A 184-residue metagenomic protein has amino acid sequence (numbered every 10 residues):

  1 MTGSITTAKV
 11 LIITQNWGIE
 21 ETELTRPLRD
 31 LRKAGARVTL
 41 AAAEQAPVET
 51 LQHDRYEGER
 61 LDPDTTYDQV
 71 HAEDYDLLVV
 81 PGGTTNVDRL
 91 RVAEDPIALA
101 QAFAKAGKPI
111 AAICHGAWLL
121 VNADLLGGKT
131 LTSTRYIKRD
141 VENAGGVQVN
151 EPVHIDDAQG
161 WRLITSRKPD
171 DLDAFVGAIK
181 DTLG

Functional and structural regions predicted by a protein language model:
M1-A106, W118-T130, K138-G184: Extended, subdomain-level signal for the structured scaffold at the beginning of enzyme domains
I110-A111, L131: A short beta-strand/loop micro-motif in the catalytic core of glycosyltransferases that engages the nucleotide-sugar
A112-G116: Short, thiol/selenol-centered motifs that function as redox-active sites or metal-ligating centers
T134: Active-site-adjacent substrate-recognition loops and nearby beta-strands within hydrolase catalytic domains
